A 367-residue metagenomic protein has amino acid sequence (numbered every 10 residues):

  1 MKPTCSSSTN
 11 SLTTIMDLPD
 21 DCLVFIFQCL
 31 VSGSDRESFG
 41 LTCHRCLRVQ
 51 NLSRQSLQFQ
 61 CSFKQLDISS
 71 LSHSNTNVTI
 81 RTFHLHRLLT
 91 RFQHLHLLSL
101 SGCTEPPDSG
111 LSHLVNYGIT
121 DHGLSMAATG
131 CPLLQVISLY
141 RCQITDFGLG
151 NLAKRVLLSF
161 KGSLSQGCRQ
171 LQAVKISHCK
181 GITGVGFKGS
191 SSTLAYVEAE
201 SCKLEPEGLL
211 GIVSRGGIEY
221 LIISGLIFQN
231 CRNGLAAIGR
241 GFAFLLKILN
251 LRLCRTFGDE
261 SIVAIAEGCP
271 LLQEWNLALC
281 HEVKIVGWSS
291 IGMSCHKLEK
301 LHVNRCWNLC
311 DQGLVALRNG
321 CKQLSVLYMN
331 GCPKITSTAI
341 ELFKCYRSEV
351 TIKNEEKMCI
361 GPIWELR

Functional and structural regions predicted by a protein language model:
M1-N116, T120-A128, Q135-R141, T145-N151 (+6 more regions): N-terminal adaptor-interaction module of cullin-RING ubiquitin ligase components
K2-S8, Q166-G167, C202, G208-I223: N-terminal/domain-start segments enriched in small and hydrophobic, helix-friendly residues, covering either
L52, H94-H96, L134-Q135, L158 (+4 more regions): Predominantly recognizes leucine-rich repeat
L57, L98-L100, I137-L139, F160 (+8 more regions): Conserved hydrophobic beta-strand positions in leucine-rich repeat
K64-S69, N75-F83, T104-S109, G118-H122 (+10 more regions): Short, solvent-exposed loop/turn at the beta-strand->alpha-helix junction within individual leucine-rich repeat
L89, L111-Y117, L124-G130, L149-L157 (+9 more regions): A structural signal for leucine-rich repeat
L301, C306, D311-R367: C-terminal interaction modules of eukaryotic adaptor/scaffold proteins
